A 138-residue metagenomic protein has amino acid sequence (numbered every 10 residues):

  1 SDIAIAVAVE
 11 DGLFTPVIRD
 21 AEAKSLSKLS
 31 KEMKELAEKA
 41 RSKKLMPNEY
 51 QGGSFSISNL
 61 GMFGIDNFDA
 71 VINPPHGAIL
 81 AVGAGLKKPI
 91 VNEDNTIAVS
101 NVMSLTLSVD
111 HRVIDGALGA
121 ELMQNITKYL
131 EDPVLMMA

Functional and structural regions predicted by a protein language model:
S1-A138: C-terminal catalytic/motor cores of large multi-domain enzyme assemblies
